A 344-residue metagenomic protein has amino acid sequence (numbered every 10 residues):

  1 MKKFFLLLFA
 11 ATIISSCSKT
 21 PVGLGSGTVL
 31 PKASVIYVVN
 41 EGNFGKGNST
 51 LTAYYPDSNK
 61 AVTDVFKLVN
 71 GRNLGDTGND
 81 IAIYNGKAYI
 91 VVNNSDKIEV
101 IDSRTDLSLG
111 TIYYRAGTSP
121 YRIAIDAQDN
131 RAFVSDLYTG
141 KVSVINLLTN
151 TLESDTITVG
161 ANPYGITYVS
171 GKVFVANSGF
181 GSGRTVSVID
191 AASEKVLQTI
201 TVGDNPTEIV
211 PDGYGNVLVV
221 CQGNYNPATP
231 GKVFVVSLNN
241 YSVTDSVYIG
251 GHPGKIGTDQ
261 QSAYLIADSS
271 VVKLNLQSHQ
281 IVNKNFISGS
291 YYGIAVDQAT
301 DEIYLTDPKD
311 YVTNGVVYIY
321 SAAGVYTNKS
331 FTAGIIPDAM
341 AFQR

Functional and structural regions predicted by a protein language model:
M1-F4: Positively charged n-region of N-terminal signal peptides that target proteins for export
L6-F9: Sec-dependent N-terminal signal peptides
I13-S16: C-terminal motif of bacterial Sec signal peptides marking the signal peptidase cleavage site
S18-R344: Predominantly soluble domains enriched in secretory-pathway, periplasmic, or organellar proteins
